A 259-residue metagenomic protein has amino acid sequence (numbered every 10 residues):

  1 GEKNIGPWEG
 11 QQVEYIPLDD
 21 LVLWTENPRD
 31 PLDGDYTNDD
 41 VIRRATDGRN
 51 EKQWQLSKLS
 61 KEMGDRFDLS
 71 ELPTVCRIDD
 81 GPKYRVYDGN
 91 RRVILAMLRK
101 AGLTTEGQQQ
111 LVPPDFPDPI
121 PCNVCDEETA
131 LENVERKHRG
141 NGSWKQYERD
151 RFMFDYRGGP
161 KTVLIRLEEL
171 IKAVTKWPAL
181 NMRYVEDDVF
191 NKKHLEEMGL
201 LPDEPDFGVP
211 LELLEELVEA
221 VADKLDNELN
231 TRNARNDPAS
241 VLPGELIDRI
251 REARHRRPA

Functional and structural regions predicted by a protein language model:
G1-Y36, S57, K61: N-terminal leader/domain-start detector
W8-V13, D65-F67, P114-F116: A generic structural signal for short, solvent-exposed coil/turn residues that cap or connect secondary-structure
Y15, N50-S57, G89-V93: Generic alpha-helical scaffold signal
P17, R66-S70, D126-E128, S143-R149 (+8 more regions): General structural signal for secondary-structure boundaries
T25-D47, Q109-R183: Amphipathic, charge-rich alpha-helical segments that serve as recognition/docking helices
E26-K83: Short alpha-helix boundary/capping and kink motifs at helix termini
D68-G140: A short, basic-hydrophobic beta/loop patch
K176, L180-A259: Long, internal scaffold/assembly segments composed of regular secondary structure
